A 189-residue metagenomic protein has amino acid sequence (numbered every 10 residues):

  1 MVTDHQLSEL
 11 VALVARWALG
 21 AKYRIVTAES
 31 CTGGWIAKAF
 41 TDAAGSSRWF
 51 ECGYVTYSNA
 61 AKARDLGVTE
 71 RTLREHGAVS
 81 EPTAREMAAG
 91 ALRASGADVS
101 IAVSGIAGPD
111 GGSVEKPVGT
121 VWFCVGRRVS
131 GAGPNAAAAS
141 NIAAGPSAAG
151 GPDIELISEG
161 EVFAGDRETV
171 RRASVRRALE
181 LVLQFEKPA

Functional and structural regions predicted by a protein language model:
M1-A189: Short alpha-helical segments enriched in small residues
